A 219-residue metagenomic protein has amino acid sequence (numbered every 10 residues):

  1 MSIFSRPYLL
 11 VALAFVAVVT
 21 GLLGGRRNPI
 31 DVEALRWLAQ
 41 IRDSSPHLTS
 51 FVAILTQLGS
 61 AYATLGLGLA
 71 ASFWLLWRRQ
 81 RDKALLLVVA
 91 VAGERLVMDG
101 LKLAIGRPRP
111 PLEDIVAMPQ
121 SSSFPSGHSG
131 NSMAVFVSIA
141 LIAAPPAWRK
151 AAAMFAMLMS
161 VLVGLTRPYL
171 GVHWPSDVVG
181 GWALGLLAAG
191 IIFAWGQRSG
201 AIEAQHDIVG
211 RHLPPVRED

Functional and structural regions predicted by a protein language model:
M1, R42, P46-A53, L75 (+4 more regions): Membrane-helix interfacial "entry" motifs
M1-A63, L103-V116: N-terminal transmembrane-helix/juxtamembrane module of multi-pass inner/ER membrane proteins
P7-V11, Y62-L65, A84-V89, K150-L158 (+2 more regions): Hydrophobic alpha-helical transmembrane segments
A17-G21, A92-D99, L158-P168: Aromatic-anchored segments of alpha-helical transmembrane domains
L23-R26, R78-R79, I105-R107, A144 (+2 more regions): Short helix-capping/hinge motifs at transmembrane helix termini and TM-loop junctions
V32-L35, L67-G68, W74-K150: Membrane-interface loops
W37, G68-S72, G164, P168: Solvent-exposed, amphipathic alpha-helical segments
E113-D219: Membrane-embedded catalytic cores of phosphoryl/pyrophosphoryl-handling enzymes
